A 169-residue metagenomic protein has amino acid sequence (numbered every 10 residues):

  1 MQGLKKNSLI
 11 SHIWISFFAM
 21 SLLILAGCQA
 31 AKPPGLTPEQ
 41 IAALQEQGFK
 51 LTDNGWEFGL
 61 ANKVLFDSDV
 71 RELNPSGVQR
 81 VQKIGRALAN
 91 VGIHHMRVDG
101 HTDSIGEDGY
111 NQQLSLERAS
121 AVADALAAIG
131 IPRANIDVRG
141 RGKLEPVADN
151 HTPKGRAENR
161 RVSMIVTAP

Functional and structural regions predicted by a protein language model:
M1-W56, E72-P75, Q79: N-terminal targeting leaders that direct proteins to extracytoplasmic destinations
A26, R86, A123-D124: Core alpha-helical elements of the protein kinase catalytic domain, predominantly the helix directly N-terminal
Q40-Q45, K50-L51, L65-D99, A127-A128 (+1 more regions): Periplasmic peptidoglycan-binding/anchoring modules of Gram-negative envelope and division proteins
W56, H94-M96, I136, V162: Conserved beta-strand core positions
F58-V64: Early exported N-terminus immediately downstream of N-terminal targeting peptides
L60, G92, E158-R160: Exposed loop/turn and edge beta-strand positions of beta-sandwich/beta-sheet ligand-binding modules
H101-P169: Periplasmic OmpA-like peptidoglycan-binding domain that tethers envelope proteins to the cell wall
